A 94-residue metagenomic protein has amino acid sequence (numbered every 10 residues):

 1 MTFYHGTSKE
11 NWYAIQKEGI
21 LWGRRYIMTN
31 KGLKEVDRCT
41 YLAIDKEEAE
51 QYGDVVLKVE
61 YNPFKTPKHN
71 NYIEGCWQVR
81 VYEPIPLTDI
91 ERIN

Functional and structural regions predicted by a protein language model:
T2-F3, T40: Short cationic amphipathic helices and targeting signals
F3-K9, A14-T29, L33-E35, K46 (+1 more regions): Active-site and NAD+-binding cores of ADP-ribose-processing enzymes
V36-L42: A short, exposed loop/beta-hairpin motif centered on an aromatic-Gly-Thr core
